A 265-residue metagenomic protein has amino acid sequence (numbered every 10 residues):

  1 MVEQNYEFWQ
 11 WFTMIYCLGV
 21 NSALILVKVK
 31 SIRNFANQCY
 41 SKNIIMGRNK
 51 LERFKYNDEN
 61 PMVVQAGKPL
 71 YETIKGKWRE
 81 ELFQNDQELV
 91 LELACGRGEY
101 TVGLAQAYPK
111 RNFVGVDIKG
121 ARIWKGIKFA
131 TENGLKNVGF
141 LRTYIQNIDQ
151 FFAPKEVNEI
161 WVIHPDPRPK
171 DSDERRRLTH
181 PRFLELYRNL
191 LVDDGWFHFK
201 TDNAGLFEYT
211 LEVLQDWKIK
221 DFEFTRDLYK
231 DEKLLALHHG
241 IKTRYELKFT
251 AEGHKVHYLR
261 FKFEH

Functional and structural regions predicted by a protein language model:
C39-L89, E99-Q106: S-adenosyl-L-methionine
L93, V116: Conserved beta-strand/loop positions that form the S-adenosyl-L-methionine
A94-G98: Class I SAM-dependent methyltransferase "Motif I" SAM/SAH-binding loop
K119: Conserved SAM/SAH-binding beta-strand->alpha-helix loop
I127-P154: S-adenosyl-L-methionine
T179-D193: A short glycine-rich, Lys/Arg-flanked "PGG" loop and its adjoining helix->strand segment in the class I
D194-T201: Conserved beta-strand signature within the Rossmann-like core of class I S-adenosyl-L-methionine
W217-H265: Class I S-adenosyl-L-methionine
